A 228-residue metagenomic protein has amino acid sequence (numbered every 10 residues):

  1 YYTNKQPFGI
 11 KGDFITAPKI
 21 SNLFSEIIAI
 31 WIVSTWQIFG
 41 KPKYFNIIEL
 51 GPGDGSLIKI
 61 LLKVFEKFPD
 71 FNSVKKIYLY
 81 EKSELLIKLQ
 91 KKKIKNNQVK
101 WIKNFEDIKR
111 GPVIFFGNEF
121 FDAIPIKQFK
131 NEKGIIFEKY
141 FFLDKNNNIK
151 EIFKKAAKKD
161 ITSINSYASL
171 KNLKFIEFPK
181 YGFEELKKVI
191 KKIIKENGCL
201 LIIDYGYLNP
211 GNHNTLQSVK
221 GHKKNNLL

Functional and structural regions predicted by a protein language model:
Y1-L50, D54-N104, I108-P112, F129: Rossmann-like AdoMet
V99, K109-P112, F116-L228: Class I S-adenosyl-L-methionine
